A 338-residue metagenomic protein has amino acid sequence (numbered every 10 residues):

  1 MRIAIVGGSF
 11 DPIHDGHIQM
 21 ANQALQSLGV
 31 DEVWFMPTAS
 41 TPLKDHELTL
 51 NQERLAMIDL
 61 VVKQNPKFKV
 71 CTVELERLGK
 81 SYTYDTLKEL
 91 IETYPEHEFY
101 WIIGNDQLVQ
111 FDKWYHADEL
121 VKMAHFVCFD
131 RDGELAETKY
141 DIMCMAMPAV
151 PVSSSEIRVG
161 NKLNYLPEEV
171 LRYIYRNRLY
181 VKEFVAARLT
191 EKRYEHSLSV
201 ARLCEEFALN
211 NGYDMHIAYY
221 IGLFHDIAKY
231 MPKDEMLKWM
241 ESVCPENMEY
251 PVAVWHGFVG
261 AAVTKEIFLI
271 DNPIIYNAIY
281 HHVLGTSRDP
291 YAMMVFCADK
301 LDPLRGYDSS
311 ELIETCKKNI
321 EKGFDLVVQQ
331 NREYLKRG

Functional and structural regions predicted by a protein language model:
M1-V185, V252, A262-K265, L269: Nucleotidyltransferase catalytic core that binds NTPs
H14-H17, L43, H196, H225 (+2 more regions): Histidine-centered active-site/metal-ligand motif
A21, V200, C204, G260: Aromatic/hydrophobic pocket-lining residues that form π-stacking "cages" and hydrophobic walls in ligand
Y115-H116, N161, N272, K318-L326: Short, solvent-exposed helix-helix connector turns and helix-capping sites enriched in acidic/polar residues
M123-M147, L284-G338: A generic hydrophobic-segment detector
L171, Y175, L198-A201, Y219 (+1 more regions): Short, well-structured alpha-helical segments
A186-A187, E205-E321: Divalent metal-dependent catalytic cores for phosphoryl transfer on phosphate-bearing substrates
E191-E195: A short, charge-rich alpha-helical start-of-domain segment used by transcription regulators
